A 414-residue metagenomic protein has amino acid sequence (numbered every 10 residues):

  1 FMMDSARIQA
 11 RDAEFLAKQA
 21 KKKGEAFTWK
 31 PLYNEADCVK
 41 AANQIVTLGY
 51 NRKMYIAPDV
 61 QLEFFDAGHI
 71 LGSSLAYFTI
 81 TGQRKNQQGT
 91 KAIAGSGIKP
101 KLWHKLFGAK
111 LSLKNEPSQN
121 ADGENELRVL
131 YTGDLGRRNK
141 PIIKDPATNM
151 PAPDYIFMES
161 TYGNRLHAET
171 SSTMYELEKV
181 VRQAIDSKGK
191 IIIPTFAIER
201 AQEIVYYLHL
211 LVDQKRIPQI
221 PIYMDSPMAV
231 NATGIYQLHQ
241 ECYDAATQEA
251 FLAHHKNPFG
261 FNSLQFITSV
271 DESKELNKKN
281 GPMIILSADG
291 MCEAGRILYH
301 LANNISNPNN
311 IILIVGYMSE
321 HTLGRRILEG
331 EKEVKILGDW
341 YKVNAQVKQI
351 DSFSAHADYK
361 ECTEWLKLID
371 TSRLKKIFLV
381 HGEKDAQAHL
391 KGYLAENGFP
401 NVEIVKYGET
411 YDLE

Functional and structural regions predicted by a protein language model:
F1-Q87, I93-E203, H209-R216, P221: His/Asp/Glu-rich metal-coordinating catalytic cores of metallo-dependent phosphodiesterases/hydrolases acting on
I70, G133-L135, S160-T161, F196-I198 (+5 more regions): Active-site metal-binding loops of divalent metal-dependent hydrolases
F78-T81, P146-M150, T173, Y207-Q214 (+4 more regions): Short, solvent-exposed amphipathic alpha-helical segments in soluble enzyme and RNA/protein-processing domains
S160-M174, A345-T363: Glycine-rich phosphate-binding "P-loop"
V180-V315, E320: Hard-cation-handling environments
S226-V230, I314-T322, E333-F353, P400-E414: Short, flexible loop segments at boundaries between secondary-structure elements
G295-L301, S354-D370: A short, acidic, amphipathic alpha-helical segment used as a generic capping/interface helix at domain edges
I297, I377, V402: Hydrophobic, well-ordered secondary-structure elements that form the walls of internal hydrophobic environments
